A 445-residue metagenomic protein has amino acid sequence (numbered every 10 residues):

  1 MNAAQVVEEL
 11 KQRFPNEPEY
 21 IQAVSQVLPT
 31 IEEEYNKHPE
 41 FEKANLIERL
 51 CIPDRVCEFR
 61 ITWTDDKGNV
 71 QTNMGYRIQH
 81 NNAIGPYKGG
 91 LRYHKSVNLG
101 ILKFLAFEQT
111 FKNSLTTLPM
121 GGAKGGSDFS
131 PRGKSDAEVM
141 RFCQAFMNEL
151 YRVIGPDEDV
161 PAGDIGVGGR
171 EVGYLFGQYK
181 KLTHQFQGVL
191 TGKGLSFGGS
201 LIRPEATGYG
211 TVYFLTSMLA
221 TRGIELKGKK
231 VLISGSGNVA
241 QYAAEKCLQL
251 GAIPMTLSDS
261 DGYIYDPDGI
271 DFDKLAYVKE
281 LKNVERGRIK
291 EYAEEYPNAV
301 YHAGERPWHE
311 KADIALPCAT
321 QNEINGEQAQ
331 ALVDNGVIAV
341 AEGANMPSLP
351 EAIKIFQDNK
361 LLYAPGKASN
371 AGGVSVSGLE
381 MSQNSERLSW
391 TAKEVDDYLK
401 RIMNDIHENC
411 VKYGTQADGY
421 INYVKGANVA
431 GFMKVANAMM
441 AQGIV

Functional and structural regions predicted by a protein language model:
N2-A23, M218, A331-V445: Adenosine-phosphate binding glycine-rich loop
I21, K37-A44, T117, I154-G163 (+3 more regions): Flexible, glycine/charged-enriched surface loops at secondary-structure junctions
E40-N69: Structured beta-strand/loop patches that form or line metal/cofactor-binding pockets in enzymes
F59-K124, D128: Phosphate-interaction motifs
H94, N113-K227: Glycine/serine-rich phosphate-binding loop and adjoining beta1-alpha1 elements at the start of nucleotide-handling
T191-G194, G199-K311: Glycine-rich phosphate/diphosphate-binding loop of Rossmann-like nucleotide-binding domains
G262-Y363, A368: Rossmann-like adenosine-cofactor binding region
